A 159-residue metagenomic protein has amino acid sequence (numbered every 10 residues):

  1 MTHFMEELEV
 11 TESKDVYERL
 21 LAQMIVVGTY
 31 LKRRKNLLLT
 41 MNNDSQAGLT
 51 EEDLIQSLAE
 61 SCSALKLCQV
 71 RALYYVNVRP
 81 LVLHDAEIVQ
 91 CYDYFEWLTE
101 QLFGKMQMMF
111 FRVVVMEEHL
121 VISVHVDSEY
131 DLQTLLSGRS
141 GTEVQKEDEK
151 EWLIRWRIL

Functional and structural regions predicted by a protein language model:
T2-E12, V82-R112: Conserved ATP-binding N-box helix of the HATPase_c
T2-L73: Conserved DHp (HisKA) dimerization/phosphotransfer helix of two-component histidine kinases, i.e., the long coiled-coil
D15, F110-H125: Short beta-strand/loop element within the Bergerat-fold HATPase_c
E51, L58, M116, D127-E129: Regulatory and interdomain segments flanking nucleotide-handling catalytic cores in signaling/defense enzymes
V70-W97, E117-V121: Conserved short strand/loop->alpha-helix "switch" segment adjacent to the catalytic nucleotide/phosphoryl-transfer site
A72-Y74, M108-R112, I158: A short amphipathic beta-strand at an alpha->beta junction
L120-S128, T134, W156: Conserved DxG motif in ATP/Mg2+-binding regions
T134-L159: Flexible, glycine-/charge-rich segments associated with ATP-binding catalytic modules
